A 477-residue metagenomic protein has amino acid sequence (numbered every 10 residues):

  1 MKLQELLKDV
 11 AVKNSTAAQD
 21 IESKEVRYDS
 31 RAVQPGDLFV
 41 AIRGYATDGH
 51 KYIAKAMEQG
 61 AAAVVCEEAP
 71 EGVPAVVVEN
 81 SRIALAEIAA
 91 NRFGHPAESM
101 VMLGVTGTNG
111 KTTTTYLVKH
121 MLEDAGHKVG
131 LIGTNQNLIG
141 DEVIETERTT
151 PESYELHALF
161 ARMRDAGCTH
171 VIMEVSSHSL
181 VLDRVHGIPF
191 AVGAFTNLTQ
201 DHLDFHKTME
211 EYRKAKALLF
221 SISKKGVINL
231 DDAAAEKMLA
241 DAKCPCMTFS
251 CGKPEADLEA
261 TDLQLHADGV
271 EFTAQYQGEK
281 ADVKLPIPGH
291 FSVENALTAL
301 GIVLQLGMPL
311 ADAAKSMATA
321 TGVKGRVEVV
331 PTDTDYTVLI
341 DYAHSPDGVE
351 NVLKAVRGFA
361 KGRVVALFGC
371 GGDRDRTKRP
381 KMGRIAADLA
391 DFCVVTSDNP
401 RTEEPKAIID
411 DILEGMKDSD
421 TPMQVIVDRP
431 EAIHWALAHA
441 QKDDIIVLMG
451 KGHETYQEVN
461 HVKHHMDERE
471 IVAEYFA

Functional and structural regions predicted by a protein language model:
M1-E87, T261-Q264, P288, E294 (+3 more regions): N-terminal leader/targeting and accessory segments in enzymes
M1-K13, P35-L38, K243, T298-G325 (+1 more regions): ATP-dependent carboxylate-amine ligase
L7-V10, L85-L230, A234-P245, L306 (+1 more regions): Phosphate-binding loop of NTP-binding sites
D9, C66-V73, A166, F190-T337 (+2 more regions): Acidic, Mg2+-coordinating active-site environments of NTP-dependent enzymes
A17-V26, L85-I88, P151-Y154, M173-S179 (+5 more regions): Short gly/ser/thr-rich secondary-structure transition/capping motifs
E58, A62-E68, V227-L230, L367-F368 (+1 more regions): Short internal beta-strands
C66, E79, G133, V175 (+3 more regions): Short loop/edge segments at beta-strand edges and connector loops that shape dinucleotide/nucleotide cofactor-binding
G72-V73, L138-V143, Q200-F205, R374 (+2 more regions): A short acidic, helix-capping loop that chelates divalent metal ions and anchors anionic groups
